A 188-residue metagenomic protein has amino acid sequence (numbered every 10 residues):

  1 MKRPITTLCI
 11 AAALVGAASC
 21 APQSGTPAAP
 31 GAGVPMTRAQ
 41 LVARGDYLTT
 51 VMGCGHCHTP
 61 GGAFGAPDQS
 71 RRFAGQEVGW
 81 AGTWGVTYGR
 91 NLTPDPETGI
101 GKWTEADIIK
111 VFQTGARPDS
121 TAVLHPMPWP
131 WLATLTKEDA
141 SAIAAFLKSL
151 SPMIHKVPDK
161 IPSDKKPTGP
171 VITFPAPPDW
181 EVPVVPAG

Functional and structural regions predicted by a protein language model:
M1-C9: Bacterial N-terminal signal peptides that target proteins for export
G16-S19: C-terminal motif of bacterial Sec signal peptides marking the signal peptidase cleavage site
A21-Q23: Bacterial signal peptide processing site
G25-V34, V51, T59-T87, P118-G188: Flexible coil segments in periplasmic/lumen-exposed cytochrome c-class electron-transfer proteins
R38-H58: Mature N-terminal segment immediately following signal peptide/propeptide cleavage in secreted/periplasmic
H56, N91-T93: Structural recognition of the beta-strand scaffold that forms the well-ordered cores of secreted hydrolase catalytic
N91, T98-E105, P126: Mid-length scaffold segments of soluble, non-membrane domains
E105-I109, Q113, K137, S141-A144: An amphipathic alpha-helix signature
